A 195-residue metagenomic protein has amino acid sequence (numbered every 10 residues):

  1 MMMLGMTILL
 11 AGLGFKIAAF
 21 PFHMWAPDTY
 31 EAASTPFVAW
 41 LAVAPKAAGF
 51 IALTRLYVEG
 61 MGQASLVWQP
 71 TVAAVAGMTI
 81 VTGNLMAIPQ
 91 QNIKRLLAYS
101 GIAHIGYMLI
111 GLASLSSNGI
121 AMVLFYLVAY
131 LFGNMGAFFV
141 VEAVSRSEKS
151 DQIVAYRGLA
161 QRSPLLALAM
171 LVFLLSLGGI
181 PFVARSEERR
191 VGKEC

Functional and structural regions predicted by a protein language model:
M1-K193: Alpha-helical transmembrane segments of multi-pass membrane proteins predominantly involved in bioenergetics
